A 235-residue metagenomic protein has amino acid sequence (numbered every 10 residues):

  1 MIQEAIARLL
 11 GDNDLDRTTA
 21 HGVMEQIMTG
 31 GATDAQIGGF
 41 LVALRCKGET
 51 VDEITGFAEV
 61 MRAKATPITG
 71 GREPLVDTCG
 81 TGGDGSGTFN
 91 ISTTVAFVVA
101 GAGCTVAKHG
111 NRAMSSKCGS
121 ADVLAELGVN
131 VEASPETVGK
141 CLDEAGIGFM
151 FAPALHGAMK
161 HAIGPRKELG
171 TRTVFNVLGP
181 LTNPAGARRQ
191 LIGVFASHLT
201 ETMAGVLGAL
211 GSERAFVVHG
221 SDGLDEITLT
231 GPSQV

Functional and structural regions predicted by a protein language model:
M1-G87, A102: Acidic, glycine/proline-rich low-complexity segments that act as flexible tails and inter-domain linkers
Q3, D14-H21, G31-G38, G48-T55 (+10 more regions): Electropositive phosphate-/nucleotide-binding environments in soluble metabolic enzymes
R8, D14-L15, A63-I68, T88-F89 (+3 more regions): Glycine-rich anion-binding loops and their surrounding alpha/beta cores
G11, T29, K47, C79-G82 (+7 more regions): Short glycine-rich loop/turn motifs that provide flexible caps or phosphate-binding loops at active sites
Q36-I37, V106-H109, V217: Short beta-strand segments at enzyme active-site cores
T69-C79, A107-A113, F175-L178: Core alpha/beta catalytic barrel or barrel-like domain that forms the active/cofactor pocket in diverse metabolic
G80, D84-C141: A generic, well-ordered mixed alpha/beta core segment in the N-terminal half of proteins
